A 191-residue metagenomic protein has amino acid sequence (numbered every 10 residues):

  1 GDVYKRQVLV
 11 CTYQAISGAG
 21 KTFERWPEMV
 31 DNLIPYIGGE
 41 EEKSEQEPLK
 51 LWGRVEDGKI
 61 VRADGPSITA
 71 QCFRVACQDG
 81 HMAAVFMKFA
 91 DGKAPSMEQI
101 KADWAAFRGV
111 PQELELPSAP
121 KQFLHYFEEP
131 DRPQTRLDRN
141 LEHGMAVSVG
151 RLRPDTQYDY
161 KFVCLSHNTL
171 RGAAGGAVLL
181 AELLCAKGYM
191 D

Functional and structural regions predicted by a protein language model:
V3-Y4: Short, small-residue-biased leader/transition segments that mark boundaries at the very start of proteins
Q7: Residues at the starts of beta-strands that form the adenosine-phosphate
C11: Short beta-strand segments
Q14: Short, flexible active-site-adjacent loop segments at beta-strand->alpha-helix junctions, enriched in small/polar
S17-D191: Charged docking surfaces used in two-component/phosphorelay signaling
